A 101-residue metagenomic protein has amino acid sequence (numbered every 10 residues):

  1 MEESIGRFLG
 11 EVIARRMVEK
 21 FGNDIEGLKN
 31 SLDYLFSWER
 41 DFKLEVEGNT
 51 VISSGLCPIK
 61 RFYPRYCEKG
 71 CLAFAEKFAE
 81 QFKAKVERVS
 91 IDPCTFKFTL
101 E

Functional and structural regions predicted by a protein language model:
M1-T50, S54-E76, F82-I91, T95-E101: N-terminal accessory segment detector
